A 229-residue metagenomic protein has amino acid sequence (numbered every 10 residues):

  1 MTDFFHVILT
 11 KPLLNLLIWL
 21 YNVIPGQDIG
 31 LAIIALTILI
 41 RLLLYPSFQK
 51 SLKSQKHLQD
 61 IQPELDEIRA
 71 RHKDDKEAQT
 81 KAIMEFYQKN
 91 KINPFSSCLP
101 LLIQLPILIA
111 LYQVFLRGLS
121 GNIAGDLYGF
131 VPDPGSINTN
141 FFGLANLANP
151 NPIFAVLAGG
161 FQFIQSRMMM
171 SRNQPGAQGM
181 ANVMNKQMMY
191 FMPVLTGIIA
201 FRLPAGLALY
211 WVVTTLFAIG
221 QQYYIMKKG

Functional and structural regions predicted by a protein language model:
M1-G229: Helix-loop-helix
